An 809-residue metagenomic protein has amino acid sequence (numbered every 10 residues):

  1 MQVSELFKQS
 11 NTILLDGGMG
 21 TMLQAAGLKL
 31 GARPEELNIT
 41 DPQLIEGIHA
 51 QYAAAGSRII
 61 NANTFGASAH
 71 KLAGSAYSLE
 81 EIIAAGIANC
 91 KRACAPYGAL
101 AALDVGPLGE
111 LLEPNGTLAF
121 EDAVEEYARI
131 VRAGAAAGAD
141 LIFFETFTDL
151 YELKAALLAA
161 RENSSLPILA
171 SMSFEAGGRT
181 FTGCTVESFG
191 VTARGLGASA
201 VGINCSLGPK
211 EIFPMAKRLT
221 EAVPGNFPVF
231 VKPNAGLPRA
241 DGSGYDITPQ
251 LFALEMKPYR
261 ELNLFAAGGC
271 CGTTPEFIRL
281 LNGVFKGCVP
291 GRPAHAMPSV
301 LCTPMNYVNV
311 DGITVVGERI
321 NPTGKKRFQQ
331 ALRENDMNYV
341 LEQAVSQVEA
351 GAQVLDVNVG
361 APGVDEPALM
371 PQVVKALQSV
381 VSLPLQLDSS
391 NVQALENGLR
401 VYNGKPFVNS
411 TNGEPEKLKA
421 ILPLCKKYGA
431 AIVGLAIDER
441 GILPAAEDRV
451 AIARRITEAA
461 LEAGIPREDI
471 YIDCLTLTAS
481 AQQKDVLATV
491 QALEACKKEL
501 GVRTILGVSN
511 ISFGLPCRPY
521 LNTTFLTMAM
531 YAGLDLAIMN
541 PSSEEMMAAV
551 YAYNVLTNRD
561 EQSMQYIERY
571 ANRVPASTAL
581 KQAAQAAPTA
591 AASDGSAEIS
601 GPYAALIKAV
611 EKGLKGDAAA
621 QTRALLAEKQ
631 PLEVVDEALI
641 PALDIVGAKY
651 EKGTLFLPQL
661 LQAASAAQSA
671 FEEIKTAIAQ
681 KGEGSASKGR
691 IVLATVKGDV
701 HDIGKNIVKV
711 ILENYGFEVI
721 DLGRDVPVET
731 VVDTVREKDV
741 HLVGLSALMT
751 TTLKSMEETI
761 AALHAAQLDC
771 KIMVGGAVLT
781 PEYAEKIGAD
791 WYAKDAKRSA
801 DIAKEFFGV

Functional and structural regions predicted by a protein language model:
M1-D473, L477-V809: Domain-level signal for soluble alpha/beta catalytic cores
